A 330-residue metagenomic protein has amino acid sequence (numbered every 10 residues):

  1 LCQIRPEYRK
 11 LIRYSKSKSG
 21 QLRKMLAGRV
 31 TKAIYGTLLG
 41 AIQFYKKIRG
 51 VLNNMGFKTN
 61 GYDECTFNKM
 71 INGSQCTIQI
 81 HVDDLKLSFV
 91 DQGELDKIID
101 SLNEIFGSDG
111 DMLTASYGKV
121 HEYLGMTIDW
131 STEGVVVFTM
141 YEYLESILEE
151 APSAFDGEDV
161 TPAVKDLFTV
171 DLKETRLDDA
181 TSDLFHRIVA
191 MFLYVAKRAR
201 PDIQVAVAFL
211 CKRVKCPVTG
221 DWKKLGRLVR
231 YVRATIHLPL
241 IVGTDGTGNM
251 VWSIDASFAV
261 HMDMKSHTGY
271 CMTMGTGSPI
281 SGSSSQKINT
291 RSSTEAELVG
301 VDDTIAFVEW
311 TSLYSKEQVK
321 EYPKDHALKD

Functional and structural regions predicted by a protein language model:
L1-D330: Long, low-complexity, charge-biased intrinsically disordered regions
